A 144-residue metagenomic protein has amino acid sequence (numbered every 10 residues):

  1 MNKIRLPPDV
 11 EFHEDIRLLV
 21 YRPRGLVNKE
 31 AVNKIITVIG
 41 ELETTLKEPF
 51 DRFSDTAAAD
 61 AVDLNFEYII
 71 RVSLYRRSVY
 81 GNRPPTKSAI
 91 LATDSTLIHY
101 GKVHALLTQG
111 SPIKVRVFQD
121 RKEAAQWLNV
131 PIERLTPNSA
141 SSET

Functional and structural regions predicted by a protein language model:
M1-T144: Amphipathic, Lys/Arg-enriched alpha-helical "gate/interface" segment within cytosolic domains that mediates
